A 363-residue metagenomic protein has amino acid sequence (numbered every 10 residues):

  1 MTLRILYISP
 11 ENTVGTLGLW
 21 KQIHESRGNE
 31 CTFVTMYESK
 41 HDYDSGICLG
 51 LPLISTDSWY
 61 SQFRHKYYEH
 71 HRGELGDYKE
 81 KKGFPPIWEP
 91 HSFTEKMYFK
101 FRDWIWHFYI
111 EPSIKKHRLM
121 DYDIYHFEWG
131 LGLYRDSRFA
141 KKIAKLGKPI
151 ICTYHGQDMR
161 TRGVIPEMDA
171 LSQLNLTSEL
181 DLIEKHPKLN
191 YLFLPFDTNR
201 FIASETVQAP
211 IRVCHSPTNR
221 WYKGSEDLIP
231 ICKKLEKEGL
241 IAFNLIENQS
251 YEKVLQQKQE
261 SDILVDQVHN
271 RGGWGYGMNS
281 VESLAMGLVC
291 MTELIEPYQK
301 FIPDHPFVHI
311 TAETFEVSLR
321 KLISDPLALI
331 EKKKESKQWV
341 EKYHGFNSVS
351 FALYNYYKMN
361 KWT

Functional and structural regions predicted by a protein language model:
R4-S9, Y98-W104, K115-R135: Short N-terminal targeting/anchoring amphipathic segment
L6, A203-K223, I229: Conserved donor-binding/catalytic core segment of Leloir-type glycosyltransferases
I124-G130, A140-M159, Q173-T177: Active-site proximal beta-strand in glycosyltransferases
I151, D158-M159, D169-A203, Q208: Donor nucleotide-sugar binding/catalytic pocket of nucleotide-sugar-dependent glycosyltransferases
Q267-G277, T292-P306: Nucleotide-sugar-dependent
S283-T292: Short hydrophobic beta-strand element within catalytic cores of glycosyltransferases and related nucleotide-activated
Q299-R320: Change "using UDP/GDP/dTDP sugars" to "using nucleotide sugars
L327-K358: A charged, aromatic-enriched C-terminal amphipathic alpha-helix characteristic of glycosyltransferases across folds
